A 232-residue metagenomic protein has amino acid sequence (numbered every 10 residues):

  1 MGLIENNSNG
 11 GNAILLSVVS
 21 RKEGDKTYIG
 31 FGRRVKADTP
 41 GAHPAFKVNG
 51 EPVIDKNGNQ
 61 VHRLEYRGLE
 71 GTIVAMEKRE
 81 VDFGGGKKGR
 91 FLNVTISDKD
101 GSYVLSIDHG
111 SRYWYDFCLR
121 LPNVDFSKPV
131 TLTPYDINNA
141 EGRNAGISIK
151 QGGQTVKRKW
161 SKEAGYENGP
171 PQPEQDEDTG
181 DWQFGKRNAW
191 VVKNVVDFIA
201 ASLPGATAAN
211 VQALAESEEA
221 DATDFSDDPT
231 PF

Functional and structural regions predicted by a protein language model:
M1-S106, Y115-P122, I137-D176, G185-A189 (+1 more regions): OB-fold ssDNA-binding interfaces and closely related basic DNA-contact patches used across DNA replication/repair
Q175-E218: Eukaryotic intrinsically disordered, low-complexity regulatory regions
A215-F232: Short acidic, low-complexity intrinsically disordered linear motifs used for protein-protein interactions
